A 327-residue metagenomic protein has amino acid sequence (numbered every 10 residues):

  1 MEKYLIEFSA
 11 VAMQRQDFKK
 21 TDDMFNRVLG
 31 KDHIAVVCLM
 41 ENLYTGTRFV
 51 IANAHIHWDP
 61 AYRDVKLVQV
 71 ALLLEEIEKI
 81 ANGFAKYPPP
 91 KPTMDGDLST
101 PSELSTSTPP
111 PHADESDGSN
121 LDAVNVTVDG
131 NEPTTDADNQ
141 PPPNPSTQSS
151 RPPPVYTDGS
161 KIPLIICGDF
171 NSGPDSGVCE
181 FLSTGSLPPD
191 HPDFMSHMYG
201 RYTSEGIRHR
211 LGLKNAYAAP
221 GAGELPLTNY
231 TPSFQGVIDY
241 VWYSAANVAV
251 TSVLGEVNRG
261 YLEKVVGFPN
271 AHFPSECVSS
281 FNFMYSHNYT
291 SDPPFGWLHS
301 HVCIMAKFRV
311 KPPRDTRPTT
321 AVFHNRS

Functional and structural regions predicted by a protein language model:
M1-D64, M94, E103, R210 (+3 more regions): Structured beta-strand-rich core segments of catalytic domains in phosphoester-bond hydrolases
M1-Y4, C38-L43, S233-T251, N282 (+1 more regions): Conserved beta strand-loop-helix elements of the APE1-like EEP
I6, V11-D23, G221-E224, R259-V266 (+1 more regions): Short Pro/Gly-enriched beta-strand edge/turn motifs at strand-loop
T21-V28, P152, P226-Y230, V266-F273 (+1 more regions): Short, P/G- and charge-enriched loop/turn segments at secondary-structure junctions
D32-V36, T47, V178, F234-I238 (+3 more regions): Residues that flank catalytic or metal-binding motifs in active/ligand-binding sites
I56, D169-F170, V302: Active-site metal-binding loops of divalent metal-dependent hydrolases
A61-T251: Metal-dependent phosphoesterases centered on the DNase I-like endonuclease/exonuclease/phosphatase
N270-Y285, S291, F295-S327: C-terminal helix/juxtamembrane-tail motif
